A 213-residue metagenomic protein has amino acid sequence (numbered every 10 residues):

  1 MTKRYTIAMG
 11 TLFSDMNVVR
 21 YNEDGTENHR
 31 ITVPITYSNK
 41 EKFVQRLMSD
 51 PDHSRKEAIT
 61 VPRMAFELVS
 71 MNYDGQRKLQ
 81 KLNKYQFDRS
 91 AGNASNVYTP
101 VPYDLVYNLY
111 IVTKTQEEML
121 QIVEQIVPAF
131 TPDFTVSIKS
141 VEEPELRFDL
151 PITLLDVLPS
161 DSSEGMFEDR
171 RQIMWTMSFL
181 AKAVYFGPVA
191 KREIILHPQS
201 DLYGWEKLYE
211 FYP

Functional and structural regions predicted by a protein language model:
M1-N83: Small/polar-rich, solvent-exposed N-terminal microdomains that initiate assembly or binding
R4, A8, E118-A129: Short, well-ordered alpha-helical segments
P62-S70, T99-T115, I126, R171-V184: Oligomerization/assembly interface segments of phage tail-like spikes and tubes
N72-P102: Short acidic, low-complexity segments enriched in Ser/Thr/Gly/Pro
G75-L79, G187-E193: Short conserved micro-motifs at the rims of enzyme active sites and ligand-binding pockets
L82-Q86, E124-D133, L196-D201: Amphipathic alpha-helical scaffolding segments
R89-A94, I195-P213: Short, cationic low-complexity segments
T99-V101, Q121, T131-V189, F211-P213: Acidic-leaning, charged glycine-interspersed low-complexity segments
